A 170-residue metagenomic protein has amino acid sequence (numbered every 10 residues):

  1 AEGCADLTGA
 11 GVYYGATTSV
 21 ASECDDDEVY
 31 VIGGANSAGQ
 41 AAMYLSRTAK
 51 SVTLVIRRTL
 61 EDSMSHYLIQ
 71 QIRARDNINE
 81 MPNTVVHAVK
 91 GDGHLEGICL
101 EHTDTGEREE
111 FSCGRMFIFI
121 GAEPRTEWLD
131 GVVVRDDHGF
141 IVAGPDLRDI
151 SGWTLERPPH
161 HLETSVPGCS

Functional and structural regions predicted by a protein language model:
A1, C24, Q40-A42, M64 (+1 more regions): Short glycine-/acidic-enriched loop or helix-start segments at secondary-structure transitions that form or flank
A1-D27, G106, F117, D137 (+3 more regions): FAD-binding core/adjacent interface of flavoenzyme oxidoreductases
L7-G9, Y30-V31, R57-T59: Short, flexible loop segments at the rims of nucleotide/cofactor-binding pockets, characterized by
T17-V20, A35-S37, R58-L60: Short acidic/polar capping segments at secondary-structure boundaries
D25-A49: Rossmann-like NAD(P)H-binding beta-loop-alpha module
S46-E156: A Rossmann-like FAD-binding core segment of flavoenzymes
R115, G168-S170: Conserved catalytic-site loops of classical short-chain dehydrogenases/reductases
